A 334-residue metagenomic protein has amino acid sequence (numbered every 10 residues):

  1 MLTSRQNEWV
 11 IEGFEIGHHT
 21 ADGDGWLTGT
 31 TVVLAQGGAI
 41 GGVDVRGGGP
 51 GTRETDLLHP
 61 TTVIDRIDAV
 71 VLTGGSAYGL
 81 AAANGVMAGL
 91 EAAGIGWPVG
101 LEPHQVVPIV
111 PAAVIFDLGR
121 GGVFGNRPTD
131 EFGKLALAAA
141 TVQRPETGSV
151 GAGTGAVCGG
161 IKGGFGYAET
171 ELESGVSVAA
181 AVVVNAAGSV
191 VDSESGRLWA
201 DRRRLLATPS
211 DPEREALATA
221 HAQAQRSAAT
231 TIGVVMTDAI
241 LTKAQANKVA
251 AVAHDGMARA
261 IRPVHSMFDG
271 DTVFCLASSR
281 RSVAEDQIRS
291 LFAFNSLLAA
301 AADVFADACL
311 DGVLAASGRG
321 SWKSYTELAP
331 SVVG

Functional and structural regions predicted by a protein language model:
M1-A77, A81-N84, A92-G334: A structural signal for small-residue-enriched, beta-sheet-centric alpha/beta enzyme cores and oligomeric scaffold folds
M87: Active-site-surrounding "flap" and adjacent substrate/cofactor-binding loops of secreted or lumenal enzymes, prototyped
